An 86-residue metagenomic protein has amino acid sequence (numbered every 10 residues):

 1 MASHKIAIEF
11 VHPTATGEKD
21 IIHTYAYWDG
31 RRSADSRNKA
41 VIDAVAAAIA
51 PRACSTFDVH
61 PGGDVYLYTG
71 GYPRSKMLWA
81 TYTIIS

Functional and structural regions predicted by a protein language model:
M1-S3, I85-S86: Short intrinsically disordered terminal tails
A2-H4, D20, K76-L78: Residues at beta-strand starts and edge strands
H4-H12: A short beta-strand micro-motif
P13-E18: Short, cysteine-centered beta-strand-loop-beta hairpins and adjacent loop/turn segments enriched in charged/polar
K19-D35: A short, exposed loop/beta-hairpin motif centered on an aromatic-Gly-Thr core
S33-F57: A short, charged, amphipathic alpha-helix used as a generic interaction element across diverse proteins
I49-S86: Short, mixed-charge low-complexity intrinsically disordered segments
